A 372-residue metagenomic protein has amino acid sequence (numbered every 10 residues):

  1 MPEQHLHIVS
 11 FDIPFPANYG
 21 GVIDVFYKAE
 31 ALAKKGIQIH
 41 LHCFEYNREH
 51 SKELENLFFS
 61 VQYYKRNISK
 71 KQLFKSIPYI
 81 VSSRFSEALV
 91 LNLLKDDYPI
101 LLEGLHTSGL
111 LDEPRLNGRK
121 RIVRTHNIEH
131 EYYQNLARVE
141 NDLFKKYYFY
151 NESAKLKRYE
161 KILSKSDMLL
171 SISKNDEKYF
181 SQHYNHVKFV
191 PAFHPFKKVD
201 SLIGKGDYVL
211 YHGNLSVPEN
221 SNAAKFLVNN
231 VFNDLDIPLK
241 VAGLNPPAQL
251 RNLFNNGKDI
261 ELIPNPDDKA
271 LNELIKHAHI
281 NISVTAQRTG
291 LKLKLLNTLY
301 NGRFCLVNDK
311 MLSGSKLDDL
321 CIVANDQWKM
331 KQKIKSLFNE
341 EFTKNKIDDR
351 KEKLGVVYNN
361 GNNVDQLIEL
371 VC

Functional and structural regions predicted by a protein language model:
M1-S60, K95: N-terminal subdomain of nucleotide-sugar transferases
R84, N339-V371: A charged, aromatic-enriched C-terminal amphipathic alpha-helix characteristic of glycosyltransferases across folds
A88-L94, E129-Y132, E140-L169: Membrane-proximal helix-turn-helix segments that form the acceptor-binding/catalytic region of lipid-linked
I100, N117-A137: Active-site proximal beta-strand in glycosyltransferases
F149-V199: Donor nucleotide-sugar binding/catalytic pocket of nucleotide-sugar-dependent glycosyltransferases
F189-N255, L262-K276: Conserved catalytic-core segment of nucleotide-activated headgroup transferases in glycan assembly
I275-G290, N301-F304: Acidic donor-binding loop of glycosyltransferase active sites
K294-N297, F304-N308: Short hydrophobic beta-strand element within catalytic cores of glycosyltransferases and related nucleotide-activated
